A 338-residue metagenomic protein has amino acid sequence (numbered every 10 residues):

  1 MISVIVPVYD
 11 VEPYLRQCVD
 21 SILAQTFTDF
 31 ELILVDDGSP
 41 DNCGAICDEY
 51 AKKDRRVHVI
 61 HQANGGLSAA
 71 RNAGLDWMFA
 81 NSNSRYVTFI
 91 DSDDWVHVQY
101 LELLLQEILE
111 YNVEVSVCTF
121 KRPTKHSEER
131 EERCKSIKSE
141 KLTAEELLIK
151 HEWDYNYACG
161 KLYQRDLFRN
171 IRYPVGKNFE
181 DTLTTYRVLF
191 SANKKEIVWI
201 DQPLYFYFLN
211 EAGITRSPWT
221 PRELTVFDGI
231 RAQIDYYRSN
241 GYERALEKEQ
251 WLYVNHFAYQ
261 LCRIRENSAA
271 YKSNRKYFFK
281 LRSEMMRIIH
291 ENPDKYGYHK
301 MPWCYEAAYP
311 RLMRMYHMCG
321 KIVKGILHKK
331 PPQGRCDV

Functional and structural regions predicted by a protein language model:
D10-A24: Short, well-formed alpha-helical segments that are part of the catalytic scaffolds of diverse glycosyltransferases
R16, F30, D41-E49, W95 (+1 more regions): Acidic helix N-cap motif at the loop->helix transition within catalytic regions of sugar-transfer enzymes
S21, T28, D36-I46, G65: A conserved acidic beta->alpha catalytic loop
D29-G38, H58-A63, D91-S92: Short beta-strand/loop segment that forms part of the nucleotide-sugar
Q62-S82, V87: Glycine-rich, basic loop-to-helix element that forms the pyrophosphate-binding segment of sugar-nucleotide handling
S92-P203, F208-P221: Donor-binding/catalytic cores of nucleotide-activated saccharide and glycerol-phosphate transferases/polymerases
V113, E266-V338: Membrane-interface aromatic/basic loop that binds lipid-linked glycans or pyrophosphate carriers, typified by
L204-N210, S217-R244, H256-R263, N267-P293: Catalytic core of nucleotide-sugar-dependent glycosyltransferases
